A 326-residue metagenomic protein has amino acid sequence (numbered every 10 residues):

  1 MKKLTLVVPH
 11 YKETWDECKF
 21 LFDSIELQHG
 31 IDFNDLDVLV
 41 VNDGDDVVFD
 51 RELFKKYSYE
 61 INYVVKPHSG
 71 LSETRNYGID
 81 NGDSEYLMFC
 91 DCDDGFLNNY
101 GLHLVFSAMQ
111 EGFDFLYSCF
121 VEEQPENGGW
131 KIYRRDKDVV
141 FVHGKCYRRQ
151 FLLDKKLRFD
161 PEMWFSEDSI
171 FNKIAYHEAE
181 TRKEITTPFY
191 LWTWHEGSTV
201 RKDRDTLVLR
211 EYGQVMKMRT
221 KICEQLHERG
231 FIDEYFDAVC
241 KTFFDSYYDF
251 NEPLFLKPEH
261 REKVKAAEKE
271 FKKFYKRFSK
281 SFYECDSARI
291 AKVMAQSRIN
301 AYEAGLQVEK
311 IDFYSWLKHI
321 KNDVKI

Functional and structural regions predicted by a protein language model:
M1-K221, Q225-R229, K321-I326: Nucleotide-sugar donor-binding/catalytic module of glycosyltransferases that assemble extracellular/cell-envelope
K56, S72-E73, F113, L254-I326: Membrane-interface aromatic/basic loop that binds lipid-linked glycans or pyrophosphate carriers, typified by
P188-H195, K202-D233, T242-E252, K257-F278: Catalytic core of nucleotide-sugar-dependent glycosyltransferases
